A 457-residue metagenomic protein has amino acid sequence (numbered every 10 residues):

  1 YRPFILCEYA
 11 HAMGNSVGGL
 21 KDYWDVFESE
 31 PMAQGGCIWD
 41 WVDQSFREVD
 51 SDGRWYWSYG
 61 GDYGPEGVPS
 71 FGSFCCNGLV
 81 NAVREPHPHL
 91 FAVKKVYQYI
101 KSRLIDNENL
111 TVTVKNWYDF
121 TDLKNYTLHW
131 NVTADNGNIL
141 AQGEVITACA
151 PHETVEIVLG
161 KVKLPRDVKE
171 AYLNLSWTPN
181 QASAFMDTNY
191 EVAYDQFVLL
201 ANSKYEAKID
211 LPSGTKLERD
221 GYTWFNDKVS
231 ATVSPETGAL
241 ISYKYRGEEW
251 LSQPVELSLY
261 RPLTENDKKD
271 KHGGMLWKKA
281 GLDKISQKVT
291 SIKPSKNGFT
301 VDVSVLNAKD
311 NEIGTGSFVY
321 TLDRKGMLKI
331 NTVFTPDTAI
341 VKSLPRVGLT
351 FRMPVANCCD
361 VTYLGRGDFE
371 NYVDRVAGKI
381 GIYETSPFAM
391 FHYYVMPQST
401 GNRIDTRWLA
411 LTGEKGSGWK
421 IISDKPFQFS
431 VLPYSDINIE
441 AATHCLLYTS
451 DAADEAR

Functional and structural regions predicted by a protein language model:
Y1-V112, W117-K124, H129-I139: Extended substrate-binding grooves/exosites of carbohydrate-active enzymes
V114-N116, V132, K161, W177 (+2 more regions): Hydrophobic beta-strand positions in extracellular immunoglobulin-like domains
Y118-D122, Q181, T338-I340: Short, acidic/polar linear motifs in exposed loop/turn regions
V132-A141, V355-Y363: Short aromatic-acidic-glycine turn motif
G137-D167: Intrinsically disordered, low-complexity Pro/Gly/Ser/Thr-rich segments with frequent PxxP/GP/PP motifs and embedded
G160-V168, S183, F197-S450, R457: Beta-strand/loop-rich accessory regions of lumenal/periplasmic or secreted enzymes, predominantly carbohydrate-active
K169-P179: Short, aromatic- and glycine-rich surface loops/edge beta-strands on solvent-exposed regions
P179-F185: Short acidic/polar inter-strand loop motif in beta-rich domains
